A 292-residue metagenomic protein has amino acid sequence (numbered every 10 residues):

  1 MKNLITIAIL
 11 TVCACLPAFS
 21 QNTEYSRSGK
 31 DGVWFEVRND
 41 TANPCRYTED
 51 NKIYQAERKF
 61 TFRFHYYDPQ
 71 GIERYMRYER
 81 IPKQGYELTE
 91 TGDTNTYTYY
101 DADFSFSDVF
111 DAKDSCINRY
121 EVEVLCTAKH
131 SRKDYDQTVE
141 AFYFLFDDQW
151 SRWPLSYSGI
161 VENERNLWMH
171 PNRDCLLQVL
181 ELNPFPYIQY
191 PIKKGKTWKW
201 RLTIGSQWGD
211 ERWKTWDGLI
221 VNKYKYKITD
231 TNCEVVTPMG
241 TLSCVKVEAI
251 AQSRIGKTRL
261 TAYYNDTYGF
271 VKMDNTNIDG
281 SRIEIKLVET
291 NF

Functional and structural regions predicted by a protein language model:
M1-S26: Bacterial Sec-dependent N-terminal signal peptides
N22-F292: Conserved functional acidic sites
